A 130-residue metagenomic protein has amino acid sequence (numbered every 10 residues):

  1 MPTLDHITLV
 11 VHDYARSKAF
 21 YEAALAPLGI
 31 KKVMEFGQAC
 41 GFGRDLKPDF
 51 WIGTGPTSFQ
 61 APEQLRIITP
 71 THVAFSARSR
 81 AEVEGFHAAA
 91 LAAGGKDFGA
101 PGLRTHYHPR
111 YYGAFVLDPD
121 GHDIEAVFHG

Functional and structural regions predicted by a protein language model:
M1-K18, V73, G130: N-terminal beta-strand motif that seeds the catalytic metal site of vicinal oxygen chelate
P2-T3, R66-P70, H108: Short glycine-enriched loop/turn motifs at secondary-structure junctions
T8, K31-M34, G102-R104, V127-G130: Conserved catalytic-core motifs of GNAT/GCN5-like acyltransferases
V10-F50: Core segments of cupin and vicinal oxygen chelate
V11-R16, A74-A114, P119: Vicinal oxygen chelate
G43-R78, E82-G85: Long, continuous compositionally biased terminal/linker segments
D123: Glycine-rich acetyl-CoA-binding "A-motif" of GNAT/NAT acetyltransferases
